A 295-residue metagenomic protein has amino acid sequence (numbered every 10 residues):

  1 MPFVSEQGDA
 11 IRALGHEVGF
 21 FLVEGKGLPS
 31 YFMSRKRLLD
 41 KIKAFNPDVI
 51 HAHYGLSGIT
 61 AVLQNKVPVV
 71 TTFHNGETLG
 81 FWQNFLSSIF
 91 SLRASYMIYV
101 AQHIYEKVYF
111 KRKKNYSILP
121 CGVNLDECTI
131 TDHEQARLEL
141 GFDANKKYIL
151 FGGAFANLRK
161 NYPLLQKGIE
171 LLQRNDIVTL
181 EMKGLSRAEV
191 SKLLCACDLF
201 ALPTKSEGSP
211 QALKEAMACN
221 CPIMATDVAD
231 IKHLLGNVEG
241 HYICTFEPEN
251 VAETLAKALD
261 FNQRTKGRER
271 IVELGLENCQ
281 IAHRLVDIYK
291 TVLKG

Functional and structural regions predicted by a protein language model:
A52-S57, F73: Short His-centered aromatic/hydrophobic patch
S91, K192-C197: Short alpha-helical donor nucleotide-sugar binding micro-motif in glycosyltransferases
F110, V123-E139: Acidic anion/phosphate-binding donor-loop and adjacent secondary structure in glycosyltransferase catalytic cores
F142-K160, Q166-I169: Conserved donor-binding/catalytic core segment of Leloir-type glycosyltransferases
K205: Aromatic "clamp/platform" in nucleotide-sugar-dependent glycosyltransferases that forms part of the donor/acceptor
P222-A225: Short hydrophobic beta-strand element within catalytic cores of glycosyltransferases and related nucleotide-activated
N237-E249, A256-N262: Conserved acidic donor-binding segment of nucleotide-sugar-dependent glycosyltransferases
D260-K294: A charged, aromatic-enriched C-terminal amphipathic alpha-helix characteristic of glycosyltransferases across folds
